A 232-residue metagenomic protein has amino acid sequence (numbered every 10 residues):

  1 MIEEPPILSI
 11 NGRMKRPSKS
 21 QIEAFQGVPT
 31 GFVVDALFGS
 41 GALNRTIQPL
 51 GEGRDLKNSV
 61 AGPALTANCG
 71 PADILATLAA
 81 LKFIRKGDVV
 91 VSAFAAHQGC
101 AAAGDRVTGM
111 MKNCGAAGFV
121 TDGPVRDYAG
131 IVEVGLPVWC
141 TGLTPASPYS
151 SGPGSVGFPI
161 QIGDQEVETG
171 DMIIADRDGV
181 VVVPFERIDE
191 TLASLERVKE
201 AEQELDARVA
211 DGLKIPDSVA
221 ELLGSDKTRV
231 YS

Functional and structural regions predicted by a protein language model:
M1-C69, A201-Q203, A207-K214, A220-G224: Intrinsically disordered, low-complexity regions enriched in acidic/Ser/Thr/Pro/Gln residues
N44, P63-T66, D88-V91, A116-V120 (+5 more regions): Structural motif
G51-G53, I74-K82: Short, charged beta->alpha transition segments
A76, G99-A102, P148-Y149: Cofactor-binding active-site loop characterized by glycine-rich and histidine/acidic residues
A80-G123: Extracellular/luminal Protease-associated
T108-Y149: Ligand/cofactor pocket segment of small-molecule handling proteins
L143-S218: Acidic, glycine-rich flexible loop/linker segments
